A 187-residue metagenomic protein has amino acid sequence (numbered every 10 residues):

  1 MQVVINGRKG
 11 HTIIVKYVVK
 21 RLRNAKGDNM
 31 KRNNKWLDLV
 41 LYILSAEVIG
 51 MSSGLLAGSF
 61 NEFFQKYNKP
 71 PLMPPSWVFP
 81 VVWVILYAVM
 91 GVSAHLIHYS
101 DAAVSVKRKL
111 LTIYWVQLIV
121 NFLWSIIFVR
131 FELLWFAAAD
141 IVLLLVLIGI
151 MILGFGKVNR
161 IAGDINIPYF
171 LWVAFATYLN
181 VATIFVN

Functional and structural regions predicted by a protein language model:
M1, V15: Short cysteine-rich clusters marking metal-coordination/redox-active sites
M30-Y42: N-terminal membrane topogenic signal
A46-E62: Alpha-helical transmembrane segments of multi-pass membrane proteins
G58-L72: Membrane-interface helix termini and inter-helical loops of multi-pass transporters
P74-A88, E132-L144: Membrane-interface loop-to-helix entry segments
W124-F136, V158, I184-N187: Membrane-interface helix caps and helix-loop-helix hairpins in membrane proteins
L153-L171: Interfacial loop-to-transmembrane junctions
I165-I184: Final/C-terminal transmembrane alpha-helix of multipass membrane proteins
